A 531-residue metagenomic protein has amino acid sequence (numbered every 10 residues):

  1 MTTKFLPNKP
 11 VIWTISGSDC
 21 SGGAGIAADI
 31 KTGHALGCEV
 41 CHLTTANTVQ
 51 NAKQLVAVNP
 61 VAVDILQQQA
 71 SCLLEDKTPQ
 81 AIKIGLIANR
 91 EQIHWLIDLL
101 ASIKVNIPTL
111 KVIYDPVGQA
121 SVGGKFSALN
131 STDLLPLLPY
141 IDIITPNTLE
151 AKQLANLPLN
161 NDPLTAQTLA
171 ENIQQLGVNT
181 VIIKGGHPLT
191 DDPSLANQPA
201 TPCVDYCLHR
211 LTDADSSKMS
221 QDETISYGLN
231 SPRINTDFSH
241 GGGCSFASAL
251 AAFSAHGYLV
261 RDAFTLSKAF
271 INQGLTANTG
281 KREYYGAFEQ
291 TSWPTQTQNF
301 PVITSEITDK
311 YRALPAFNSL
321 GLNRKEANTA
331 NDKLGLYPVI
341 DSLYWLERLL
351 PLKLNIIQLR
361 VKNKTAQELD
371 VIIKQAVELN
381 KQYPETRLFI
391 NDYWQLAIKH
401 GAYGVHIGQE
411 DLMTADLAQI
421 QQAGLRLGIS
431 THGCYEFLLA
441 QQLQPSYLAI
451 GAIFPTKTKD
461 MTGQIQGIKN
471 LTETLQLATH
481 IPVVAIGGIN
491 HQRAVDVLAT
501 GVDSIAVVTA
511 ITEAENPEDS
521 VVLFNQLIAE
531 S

Functional and structural regions predicted by a protein language model:
L6-K9, A57-P60, D262-N331, E530-S531: Charged C-terminal helix
D19-G23, S231-L250, I486, E513: Short glycine/threonine-rich catalytic loop with a Thr-x-Gly-x-Asp
A27, T32, K152-Q153, T236-V260: Short, small-residue alpha-helix embedded
V40, V112-Y114, I144, I183 (+8 more regions): Hydrophobic faces of well-ordered beta-strands that scaffold small-molecule active sites in alpha/beta enzyme cores
C41-V49, R360-K362, Q409-L417, A449-T462 (+1 more regions): Glycine-rich phosphate-binding active-site loops on the catalytic face of alpha/beta enzymes
N51, L55-I143, L149-P199, D215 (+4 more regions): Ribokinase/PfkB-type carbohydrate-kinase core domain
G124-T224, I372-S446: Conserved phosphate/ATP/ADP-binding segment of small-molecule kinases
L388-Y403, H432-Q444, L477-T479, V484 (+2 more regions): Catalytic cores of alpha/beta
